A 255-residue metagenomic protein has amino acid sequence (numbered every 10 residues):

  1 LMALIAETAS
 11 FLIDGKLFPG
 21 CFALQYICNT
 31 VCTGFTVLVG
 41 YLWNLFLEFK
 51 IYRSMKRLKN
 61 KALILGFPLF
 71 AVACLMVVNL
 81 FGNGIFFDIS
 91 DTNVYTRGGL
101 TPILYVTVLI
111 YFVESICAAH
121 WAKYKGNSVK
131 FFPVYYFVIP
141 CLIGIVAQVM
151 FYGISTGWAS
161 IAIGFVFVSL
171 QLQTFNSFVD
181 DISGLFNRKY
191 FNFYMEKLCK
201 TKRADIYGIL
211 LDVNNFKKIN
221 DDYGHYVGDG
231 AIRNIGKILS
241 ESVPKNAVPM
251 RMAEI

Functional and structural regions predicted by a protein language model:
L1-A6, K59-A71, Y95-V149: Alpha-helical transmembrane segments of multi-pass integral membrane proteins
L1-L45, L65-G82, V134-V149: Hydrophobic alpha-helical transmembrane segments of multi-pass membrane proteins
K16-P19, I85-N93: Membrane-interface helix termini and inter-helical loops of multi-pass transporters
L24-G34, N93-L104: Short aromatic-rich membrane-water interface segments that cap or initiate transmembrane helices in multi-pass membrane
T33-L45, V106-S115, G164-F167: Hydrophobic cores of alpha-helical transmembrane segments in multi-pass inner/ER membrane proteins, independent
E48-M55, F86, K123-G126, F151: Membrane-interfacial segments
A118-H120, Y124-I182, R188-C199: Signal-transducing coiled-coil linker helices
N187-Y207, K217-P244, M250-E254: Conserved long alpha-helical elements within nucleotide-processing catalytic cores of c-di-GMP signaling and class III
